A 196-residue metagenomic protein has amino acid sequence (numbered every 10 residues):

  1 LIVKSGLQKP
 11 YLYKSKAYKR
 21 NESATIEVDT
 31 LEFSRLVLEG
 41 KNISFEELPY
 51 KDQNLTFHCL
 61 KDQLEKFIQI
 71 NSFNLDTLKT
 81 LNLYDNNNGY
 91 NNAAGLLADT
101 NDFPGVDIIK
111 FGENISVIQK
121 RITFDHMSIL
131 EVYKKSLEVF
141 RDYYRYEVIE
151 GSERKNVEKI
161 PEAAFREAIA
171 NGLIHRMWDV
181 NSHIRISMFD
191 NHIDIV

Functional and structural regions predicted by a protein language model:
L1-V196: Conserved N-terminal catalytic/coupling substructures associated with nucleotide/phosphate chemistry
